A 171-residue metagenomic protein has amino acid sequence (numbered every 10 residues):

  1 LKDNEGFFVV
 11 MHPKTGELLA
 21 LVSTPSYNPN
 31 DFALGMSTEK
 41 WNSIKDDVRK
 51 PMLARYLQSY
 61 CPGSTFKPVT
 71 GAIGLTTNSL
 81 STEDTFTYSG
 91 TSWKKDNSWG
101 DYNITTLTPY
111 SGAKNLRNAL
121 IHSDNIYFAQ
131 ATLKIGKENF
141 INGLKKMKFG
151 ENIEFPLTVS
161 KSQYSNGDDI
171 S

Functional and structural regions predicted by a protein language model:
L1-N4: Short loop/turn motifs at secondary-structure junctions and domain boundaries
G6, H12-S64, V69-S171: Beta-lactam-recognizing serine transpeptidase/beta-lactamase-like catalytic domain environment
